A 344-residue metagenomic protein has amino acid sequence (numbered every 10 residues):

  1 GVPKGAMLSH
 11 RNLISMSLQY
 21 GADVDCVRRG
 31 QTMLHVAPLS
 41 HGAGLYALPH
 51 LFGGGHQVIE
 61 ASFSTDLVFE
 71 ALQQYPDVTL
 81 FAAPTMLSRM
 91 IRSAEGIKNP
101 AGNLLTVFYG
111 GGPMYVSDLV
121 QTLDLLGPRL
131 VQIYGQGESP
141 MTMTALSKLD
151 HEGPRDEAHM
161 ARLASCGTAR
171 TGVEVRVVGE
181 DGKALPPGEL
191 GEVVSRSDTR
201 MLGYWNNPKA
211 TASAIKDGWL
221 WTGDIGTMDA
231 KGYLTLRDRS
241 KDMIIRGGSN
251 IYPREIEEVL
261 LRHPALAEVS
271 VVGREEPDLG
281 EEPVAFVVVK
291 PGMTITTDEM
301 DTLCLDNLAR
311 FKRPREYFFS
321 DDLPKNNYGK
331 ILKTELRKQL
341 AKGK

Functional and structural regions predicted by a protein language model:
G1-S15: Conserved AMP-binding A3 loop
I14-T32, S40-T79, S93: Conserved AMP-binding/adenylation subdomain of ANL enzymes
R29-G30, L104, G127, P314: Phosphate-coordination loops involved in phosphoryl transfer and adenosine-cofactor binding
F52, D77-A82, I91-A161, E174 (+1 more regions): Gly/Ser/Thr-rich phosphate-binding loop
L72, L80, S197, L202-G203 (+4 more regions): AMP-binding/adenylate-forming catalytic core of the ANL superfamily
G111, G135, G167, D224 (+1 more regions): Active-site glycine-centered loops adjacent to acidic/histidine catalytic or metal-binding residues that shape
V131-E138, T142, G167, V272-E275 (+1 more regions): Beta-strand->loop->alpha-helix junctions that form or flank phosphate-binding loops in nucleotide-handling enzymes
T168-G172, E180-S213, I251: Conserved ATP/PPi-binding loop(s) of AMP-dependent carboxylate-activating enzymes
